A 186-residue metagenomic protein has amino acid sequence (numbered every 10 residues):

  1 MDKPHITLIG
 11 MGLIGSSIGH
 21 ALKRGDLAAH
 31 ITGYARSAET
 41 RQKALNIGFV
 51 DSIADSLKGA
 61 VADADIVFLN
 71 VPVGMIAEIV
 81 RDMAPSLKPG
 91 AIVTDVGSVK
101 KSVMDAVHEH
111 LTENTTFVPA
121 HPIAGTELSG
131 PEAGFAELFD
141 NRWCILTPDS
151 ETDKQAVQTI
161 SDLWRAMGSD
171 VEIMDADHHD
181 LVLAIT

Functional and structural regions predicted by a protein language model:
M1-D63: NAD(P)+-binding Rossmann beta1-loop-alpha1 motif at the extreme N-terminus of oxidoreductases
H5, H30, T116, W143 (+1 more regions): Residues at the starts of beta-strands that form the adenosine-phosphate
R36, V71, V96: Short beta->alpha hinge that forms the Motif I/post-I loop of the SAM-binding pocket
E39-T40, M75, K100-V103: Conserved short alpha-helix immediately C-terminal to the canonical SAM/SAH-binding motif I of Rossmann-like
L57-I92: Rossmann-like NAD(P)-binding element
D82-E132: Rossmann-like NAD(P)(H) cofactor-binding subdomain of soluble oxidoreductases
L138-T186: Internal alpha-helical scaffold of NAD(P)-dependent oxidoreductase catalytic cores
